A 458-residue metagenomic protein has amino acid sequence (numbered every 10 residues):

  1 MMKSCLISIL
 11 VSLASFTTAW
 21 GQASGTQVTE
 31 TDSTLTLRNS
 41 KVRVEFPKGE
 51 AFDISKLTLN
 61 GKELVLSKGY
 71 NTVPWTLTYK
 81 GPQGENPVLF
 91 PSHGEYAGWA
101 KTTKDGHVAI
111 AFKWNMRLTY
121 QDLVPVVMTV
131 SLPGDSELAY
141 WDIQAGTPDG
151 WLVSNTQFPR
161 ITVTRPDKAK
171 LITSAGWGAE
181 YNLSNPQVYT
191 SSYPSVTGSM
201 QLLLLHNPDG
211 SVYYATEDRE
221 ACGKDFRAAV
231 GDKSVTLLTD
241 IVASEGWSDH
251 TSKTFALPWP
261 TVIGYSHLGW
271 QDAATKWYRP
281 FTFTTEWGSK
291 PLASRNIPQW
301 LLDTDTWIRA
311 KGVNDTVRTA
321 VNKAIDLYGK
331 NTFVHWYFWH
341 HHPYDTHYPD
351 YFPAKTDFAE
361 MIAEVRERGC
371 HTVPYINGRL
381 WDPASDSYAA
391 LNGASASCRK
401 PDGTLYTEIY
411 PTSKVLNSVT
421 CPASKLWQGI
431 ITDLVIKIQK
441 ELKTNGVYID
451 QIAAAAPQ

Functional and structural regions predicted by a protein language model:
M1-I9: Bacterial N-terminal signal peptides that target proteins for export
S8-T17: Bacterial N-terminal signal peptides
A19-A23: Boundary at the C-terminal end of the N-terminal hydrophobic targeting segment
L37-F333, H340, Y351, E364 (+2 more regions): Carbohydrate-recognition beta-sandwich/jelly-roll modules in extracellular/periplasmic carbohydrate-active proteins
W300-D315, H340-K355, T412-I430, K443 (+1 more regions): The substrate-binding groove and active-site-proximal loops of carbohydrate-active enzymes, especially glycoside
K330-H340, I430-Q458: Active-site groove signature of glycoside hydrolases
H342-Y344, L380-A384, A455-P457: Short catalytic/ligand-binding loop motif for oxyanion handling, primarily in non-cytosolic enzymes, centered on
D357, A363, T372-L442: Active-site-adjacent "subsite" loops/lids of carbohydrate-active enzymes
